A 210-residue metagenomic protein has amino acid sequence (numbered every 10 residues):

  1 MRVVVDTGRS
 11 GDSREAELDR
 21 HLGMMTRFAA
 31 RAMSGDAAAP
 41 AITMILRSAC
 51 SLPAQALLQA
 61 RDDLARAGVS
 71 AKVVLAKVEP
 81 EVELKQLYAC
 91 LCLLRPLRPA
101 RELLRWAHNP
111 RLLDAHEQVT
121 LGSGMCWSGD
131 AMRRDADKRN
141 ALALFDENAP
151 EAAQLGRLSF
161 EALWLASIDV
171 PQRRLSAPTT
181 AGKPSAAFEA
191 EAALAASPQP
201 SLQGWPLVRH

Functional and structural regions predicted by a protein language model:
M1-A39: Extended, compositionally biased accessory segments flanking or bridging domains
R2-D12, D130-H210: Signature of lipid phosphatidyltransferase scaffolds
F28-P96: Primarily the HKD phosphodiesterase
A89-N109: Structural recognition of alpha->loop->beta junctions
L112-L113: Short, small/polar residue-rich loop motifs at catalytic or cofactor-binding pockets
H116-V119: Short acidic loop-to-beta-strand element that houses the catalytic metal-binding Asp/Glu of nuclease active sites
C126: Conserved beta/loop motifs at nucleotide-recognition and modification sites
